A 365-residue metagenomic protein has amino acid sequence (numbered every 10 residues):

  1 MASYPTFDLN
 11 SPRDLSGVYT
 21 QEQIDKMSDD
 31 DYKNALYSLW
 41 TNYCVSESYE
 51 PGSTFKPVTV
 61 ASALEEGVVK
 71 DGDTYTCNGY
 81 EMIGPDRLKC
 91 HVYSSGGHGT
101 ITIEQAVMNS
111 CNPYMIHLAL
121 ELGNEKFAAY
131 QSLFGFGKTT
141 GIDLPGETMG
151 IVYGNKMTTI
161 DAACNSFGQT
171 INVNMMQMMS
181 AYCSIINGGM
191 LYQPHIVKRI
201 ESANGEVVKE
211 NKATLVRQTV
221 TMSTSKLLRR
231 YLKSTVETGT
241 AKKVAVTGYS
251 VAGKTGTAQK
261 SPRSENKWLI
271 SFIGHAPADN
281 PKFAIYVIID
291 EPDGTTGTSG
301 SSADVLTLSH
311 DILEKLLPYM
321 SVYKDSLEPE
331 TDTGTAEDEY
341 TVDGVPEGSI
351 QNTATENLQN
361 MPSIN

Functional and structural regions predicted by a protein language model:
M1-S53, V58-I289, T355-N365: Beta-lactam-recognizing serine transpeptidase/beta-lactamase-like catalytic domain environment
V207-K209, A303-N365: Short, gly/Ser/Thr-rich active-site loops of penicillin-recognizing serine hydrolases
K282, G294-T296, Y319: Intrinsically disordered, low-complexity acidic/polar segments
E291-D304: A short acidic/glycine-rich loop-to-helix N-cap element
